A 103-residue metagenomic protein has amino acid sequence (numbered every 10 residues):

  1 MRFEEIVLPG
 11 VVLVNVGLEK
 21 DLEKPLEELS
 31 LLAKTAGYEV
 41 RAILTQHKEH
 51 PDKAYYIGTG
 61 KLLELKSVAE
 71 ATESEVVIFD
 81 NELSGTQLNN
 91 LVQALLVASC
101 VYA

Functional and structural regions predicted by a protein language model:
M1-A103: N-terminal accessory targeting/assembly segments
